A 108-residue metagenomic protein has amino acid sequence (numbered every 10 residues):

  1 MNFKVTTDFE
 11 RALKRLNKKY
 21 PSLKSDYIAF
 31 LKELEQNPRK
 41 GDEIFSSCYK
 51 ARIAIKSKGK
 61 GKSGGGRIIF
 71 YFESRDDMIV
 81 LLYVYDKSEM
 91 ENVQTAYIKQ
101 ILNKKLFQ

Functional and structural regions predicted by a protein language model:
M1-A29: Arg/Lys-rich, positively charged N-terminal/basic patches that mediate binding to nucleic acids
F3, R39-K40, A96: Charge-dense, helix-prone N-terminal extensions
K18-P21, R39, E89: Residues in soluble alpha-helical coiled-coils and helical-bundle/repeat scaffolds
L31-E35: Amphipathic alpha-helical segments that form the core helices of the histone-fold
Q36-R39, F107: Generic structural signal for secondary-structure transition and capping sites
R39-V84: Basic/aromatic recognition patch in beta-strand/loop cores that engages polyanionic ligands
G66-I68, F72-Q108: Enriched for short, Lys/Arg-rich terminal
